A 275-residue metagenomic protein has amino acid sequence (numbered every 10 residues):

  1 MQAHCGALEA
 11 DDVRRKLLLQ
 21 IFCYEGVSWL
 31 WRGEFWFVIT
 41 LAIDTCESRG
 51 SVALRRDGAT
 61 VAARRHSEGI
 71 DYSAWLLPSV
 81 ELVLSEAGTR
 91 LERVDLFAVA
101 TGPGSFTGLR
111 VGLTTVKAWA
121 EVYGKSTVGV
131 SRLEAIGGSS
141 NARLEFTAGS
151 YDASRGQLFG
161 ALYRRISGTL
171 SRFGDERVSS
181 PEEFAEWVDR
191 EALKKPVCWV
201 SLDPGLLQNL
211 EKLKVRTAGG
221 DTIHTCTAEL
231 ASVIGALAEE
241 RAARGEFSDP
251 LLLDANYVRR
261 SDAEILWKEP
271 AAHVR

Functional and structural regions predicted by a protein language model:
L8, L17-L19, L30: Leucine-biased recognition of intrinsically disordered, low-complexity hydrophobic segments
R32, W36-P103, A228: N-terminal beta-alpha supersecondary unit
A59, D71, S126-L230, Y257 (+2 more regions): Surface "functional belts" at beta-alpha junctions
A98-T127: DPxDG-like acidic metal-binding loop motif
H224-Y257: Glycine-rich phosphate-binding/hydrolytic loop that grips phosphoryl groups
